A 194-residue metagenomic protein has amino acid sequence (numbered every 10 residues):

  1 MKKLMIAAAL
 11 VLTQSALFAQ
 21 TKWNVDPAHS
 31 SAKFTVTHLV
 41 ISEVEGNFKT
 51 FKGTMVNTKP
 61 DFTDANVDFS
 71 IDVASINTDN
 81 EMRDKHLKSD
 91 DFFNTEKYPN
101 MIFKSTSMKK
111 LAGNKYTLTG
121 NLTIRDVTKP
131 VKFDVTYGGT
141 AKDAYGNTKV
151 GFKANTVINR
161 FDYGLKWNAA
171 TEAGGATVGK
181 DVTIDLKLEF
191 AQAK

Functional and structural regions predicted by a protein language model:
L4-T13: Sec-dependent N-terminal signal peptides
T13-A19: Sec/Tat signal peptide C-region and signal peptidase I cleavage site
A19-K194: Low-complexity, acidic/polar, glycine-enriched regions of mature
